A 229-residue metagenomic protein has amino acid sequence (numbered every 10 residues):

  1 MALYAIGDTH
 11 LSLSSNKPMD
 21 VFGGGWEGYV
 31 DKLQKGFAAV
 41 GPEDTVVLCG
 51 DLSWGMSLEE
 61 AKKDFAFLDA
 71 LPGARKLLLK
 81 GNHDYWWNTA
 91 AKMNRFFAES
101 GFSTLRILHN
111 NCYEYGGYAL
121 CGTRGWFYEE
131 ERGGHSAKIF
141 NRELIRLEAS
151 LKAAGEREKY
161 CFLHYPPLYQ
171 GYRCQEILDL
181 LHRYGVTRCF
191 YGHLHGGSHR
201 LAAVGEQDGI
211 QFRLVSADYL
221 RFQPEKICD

Functional and structural regions predicted by a protein language model:
A2, S15-Y115, R173-V186, D208-A217: Core catalytic region of metal-dependent phosphoesterases/phosphodiesterases, especially metallo-beta-lactamase-like
L3-A5, V47-C49, L120, Y160-F162 (+1 more regions): Structural motif
G7-L11, G50-S53, N82-D84, N111 (+4 more regions): Active-site metal-binding loops of divalent metal-dependent hydrolases
T9-N16, D69-A70, W87-E176, L180: Conserved catalytic scaffold of divalent metal-dependent phosphoesterases
M56, L168-G171, S198: Short, solvent-exposed loop/turn segments at secondary-structure junctions
W87, G117, C189, R221-K226: Short, charged, surface-exposed secondary-structure boundary motifs
Y113-G116, L201-D208, E225: Short loop/helix-cap segments at secondary-structure boundaries that form the rim of catalytic
T187-A202, Y219, Q223: Short, flexible loop segments at boundaries between secondary-structure elements
